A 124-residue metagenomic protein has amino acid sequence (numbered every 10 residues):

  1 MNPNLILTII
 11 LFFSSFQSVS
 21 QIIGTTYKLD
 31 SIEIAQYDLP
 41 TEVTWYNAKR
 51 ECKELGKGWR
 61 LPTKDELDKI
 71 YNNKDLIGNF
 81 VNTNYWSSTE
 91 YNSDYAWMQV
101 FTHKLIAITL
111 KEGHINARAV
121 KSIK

Functional and structural regions predicted by a protein language model:
L5-S14: Sec-dependent N-terminal signal peptides
F13, L55, N73-I77: Alpha-helix boundary/capping residues
S15, A35, S87-T89: Short linear Ser/Thr-Pro motifs
S18-W59, Y95-M98, N116-A119: Extracellular adhesion/carbohydrate-recognition regions
K64-K124: C-terminal, surface-exposed recognition/capping segments
